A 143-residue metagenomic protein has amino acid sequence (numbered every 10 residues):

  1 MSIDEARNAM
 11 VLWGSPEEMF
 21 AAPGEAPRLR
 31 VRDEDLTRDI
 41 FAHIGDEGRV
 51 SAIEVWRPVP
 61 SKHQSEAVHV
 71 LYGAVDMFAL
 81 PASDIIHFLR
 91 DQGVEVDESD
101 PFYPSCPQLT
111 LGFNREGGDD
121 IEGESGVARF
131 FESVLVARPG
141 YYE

Functional and structural regions predicted by a protein language model:
M1-P16, M77-V94: Amphipathic alpha-helical segments
S15-D76, Q92-E143: Amphipathic N-proximal alpha-helical interface segments
